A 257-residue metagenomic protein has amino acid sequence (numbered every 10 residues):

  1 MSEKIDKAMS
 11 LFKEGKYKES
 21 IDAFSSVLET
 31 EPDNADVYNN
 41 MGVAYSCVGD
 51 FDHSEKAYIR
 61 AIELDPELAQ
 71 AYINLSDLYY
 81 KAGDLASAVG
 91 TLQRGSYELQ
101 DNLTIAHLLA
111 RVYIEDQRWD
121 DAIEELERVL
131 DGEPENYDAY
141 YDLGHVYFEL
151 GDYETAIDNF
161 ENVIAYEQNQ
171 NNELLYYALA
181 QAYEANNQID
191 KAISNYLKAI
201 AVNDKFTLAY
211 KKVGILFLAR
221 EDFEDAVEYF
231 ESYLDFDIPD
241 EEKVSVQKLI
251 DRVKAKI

Functional and structural regions predicted by a protein language model:
S2-D36, V43-C47, D77, K81 (+3 more regions): Alpha-helical segment of the N-proximal tetratricopeptide repeat
K13-E14, C47, K81-A82, E115-D116 (+4 more regions): Register position in tetratricopeptide repeats
T30, L64, E98-L99, G132 (+3 more regions): Structural marker of alpha-solenoid helical repeat scaffolds
N40, C47, N74, L108 (+4 more regions): Canonical tetratricopeptide repeat
